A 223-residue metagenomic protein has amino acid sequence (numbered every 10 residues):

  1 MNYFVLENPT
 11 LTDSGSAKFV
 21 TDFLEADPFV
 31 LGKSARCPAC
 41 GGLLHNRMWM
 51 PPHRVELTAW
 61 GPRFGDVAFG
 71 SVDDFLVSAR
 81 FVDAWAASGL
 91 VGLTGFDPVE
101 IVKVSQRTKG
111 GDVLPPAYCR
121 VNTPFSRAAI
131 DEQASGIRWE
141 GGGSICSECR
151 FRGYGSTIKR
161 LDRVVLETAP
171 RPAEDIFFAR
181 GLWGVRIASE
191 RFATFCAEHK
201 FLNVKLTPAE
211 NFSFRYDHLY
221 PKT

Functional and structural regions predicted by a protein language model:
M1-T223: Extended, low-hydrophobicity, polar/charged segments
